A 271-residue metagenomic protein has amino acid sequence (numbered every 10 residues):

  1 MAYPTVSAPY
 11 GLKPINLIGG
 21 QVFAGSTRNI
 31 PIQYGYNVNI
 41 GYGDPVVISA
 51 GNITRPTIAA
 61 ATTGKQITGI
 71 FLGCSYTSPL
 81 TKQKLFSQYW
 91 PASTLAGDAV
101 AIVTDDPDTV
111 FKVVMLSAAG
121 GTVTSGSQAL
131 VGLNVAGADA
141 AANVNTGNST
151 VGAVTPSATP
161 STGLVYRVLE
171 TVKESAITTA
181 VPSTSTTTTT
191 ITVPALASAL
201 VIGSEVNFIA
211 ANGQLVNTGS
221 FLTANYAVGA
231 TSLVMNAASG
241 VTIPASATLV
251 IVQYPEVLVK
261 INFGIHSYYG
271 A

Functional and structural regions predicted by a protein language model:
M1-T179, T192, V201, E205-L215 (+2 more regions): Surface-exposed, low-hydrophobicity beta-strand/loop segments enriched in small/polar/acidic residues
I177-T186, S220-V228: Short, exposed beta-strand/loop patches in secreted or surface proteins that constitute
T187-P194, A227-S239, V257-V259: A generic structural motif
